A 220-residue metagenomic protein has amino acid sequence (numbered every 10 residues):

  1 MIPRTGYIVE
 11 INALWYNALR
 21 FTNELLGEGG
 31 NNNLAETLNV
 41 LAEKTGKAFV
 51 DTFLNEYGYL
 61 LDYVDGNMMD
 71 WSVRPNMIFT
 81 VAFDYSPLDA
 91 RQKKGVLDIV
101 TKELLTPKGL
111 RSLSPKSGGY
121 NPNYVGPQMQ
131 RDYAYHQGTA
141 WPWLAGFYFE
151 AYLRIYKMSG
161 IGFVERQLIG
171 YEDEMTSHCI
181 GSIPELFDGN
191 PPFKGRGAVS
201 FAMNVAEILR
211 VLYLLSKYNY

Functional and structural regions predicted by a protein language model:
M1-G6, Y124-A134, F187-G195: Acidic/His metal-coordination segments adjacent to aromatic residues that form catalytic metal sites in metalloenzymes
R4-E10, A18-R20, K217-N219: Mature extracytoplasmic enzyme cores
N12, L19, A145, F149-Y152 (+1 more regions): TPR repeat positional signature
Y16-D98, K102-S117, N121-N123, R166 (+1 more regions): Catalytic cores of carbohydrate-active enzymes
P115-G160, L209-Y213: C-terminal substrate/ligand-recognition segments
A151-S177: C-terminal hydrophobic structural anchor segments that stabilize assembly/packing rather than catalytic chemistry
A202-Y220: Terminal, non-catalytic domain-edge segments
